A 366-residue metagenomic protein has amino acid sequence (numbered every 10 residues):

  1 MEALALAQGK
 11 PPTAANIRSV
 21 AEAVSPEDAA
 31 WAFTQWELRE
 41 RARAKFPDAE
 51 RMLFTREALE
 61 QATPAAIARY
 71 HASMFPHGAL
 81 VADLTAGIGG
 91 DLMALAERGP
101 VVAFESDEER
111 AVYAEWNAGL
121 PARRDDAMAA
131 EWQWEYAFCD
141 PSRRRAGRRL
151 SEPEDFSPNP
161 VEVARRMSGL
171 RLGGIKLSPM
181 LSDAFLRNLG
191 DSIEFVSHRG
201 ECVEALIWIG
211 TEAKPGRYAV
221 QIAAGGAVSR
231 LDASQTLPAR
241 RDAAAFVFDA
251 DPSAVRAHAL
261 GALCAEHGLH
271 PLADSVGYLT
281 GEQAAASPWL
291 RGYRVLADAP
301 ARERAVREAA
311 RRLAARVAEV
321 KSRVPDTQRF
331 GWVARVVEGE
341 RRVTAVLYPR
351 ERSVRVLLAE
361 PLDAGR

Functional and structural regions predicted by a protein language model:
M1-R366: SAM-dependent transferase fold signal centered on methyltransferase-like domains, encompassing both Class I
